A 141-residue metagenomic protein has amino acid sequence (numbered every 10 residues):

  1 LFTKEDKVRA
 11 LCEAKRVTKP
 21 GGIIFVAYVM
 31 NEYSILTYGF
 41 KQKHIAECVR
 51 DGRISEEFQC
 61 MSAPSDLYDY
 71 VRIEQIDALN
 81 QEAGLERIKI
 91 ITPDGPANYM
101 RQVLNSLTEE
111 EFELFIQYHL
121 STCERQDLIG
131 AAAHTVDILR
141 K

Functional and structural regions predicted by a protein language model:
L1-D6: A short SAM/SAH-binding and catalytic strip from SAM-dependent methyltransferases
V8-I23: A short glycine-rich, Lys/Arg-flanked "PGG" loop and its adjoining helix->strand segment in the class I
R16-P20, A78-E86, K141: A structural motif corresponding to the C-terminal end of an alpha-helix and its immediate exit/capping segment
I23-I54: Conserved class I S-adenosyl-L-methionine
F25-Y28, E86-T92: A structural signal for short, well-ordered beta-strand segments and their strand-loop junctions that often border
I45-Y68, D94: C-terminal alpha-helical "lid/dimerization" subdomain adjacent to the S-adenosyl-L-methionine
S65-G84, I88-I90: Short alpha-helix
K89-K141: A C-terminal cap/extension of S-adenosyl-L-methionine-dependent methyltransferases that defines the acceptor-substrate
